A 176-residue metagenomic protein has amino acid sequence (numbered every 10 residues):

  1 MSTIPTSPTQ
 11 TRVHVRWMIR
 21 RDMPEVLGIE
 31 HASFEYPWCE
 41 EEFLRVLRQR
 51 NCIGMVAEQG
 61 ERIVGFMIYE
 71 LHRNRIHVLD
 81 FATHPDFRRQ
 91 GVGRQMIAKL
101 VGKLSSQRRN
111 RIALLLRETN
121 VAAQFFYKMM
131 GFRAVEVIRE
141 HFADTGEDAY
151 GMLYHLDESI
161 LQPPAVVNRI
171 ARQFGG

Functional and structural regions predicted by a protein language model:
T3, P8, W17-R88, R94-K99 (+5 more regions): Acetyl-CoA-dependent GNAT
H72, A113, G151-L153: Beta-strand secondary-structure signal
V78, I112-L116: Conserved hydrophobic beta-strand within the GNAT/NAT acetyltransferase core sheet that lines the active-site cleft
H84, R88, L115-T119, D144: Residue-level recognition of the GNAT/N-acetyltransferase active site
L115-L116, K128, R133-Y150: Conserved catalytic-core motifs of GNAT/GCN5-like acyltransferases
